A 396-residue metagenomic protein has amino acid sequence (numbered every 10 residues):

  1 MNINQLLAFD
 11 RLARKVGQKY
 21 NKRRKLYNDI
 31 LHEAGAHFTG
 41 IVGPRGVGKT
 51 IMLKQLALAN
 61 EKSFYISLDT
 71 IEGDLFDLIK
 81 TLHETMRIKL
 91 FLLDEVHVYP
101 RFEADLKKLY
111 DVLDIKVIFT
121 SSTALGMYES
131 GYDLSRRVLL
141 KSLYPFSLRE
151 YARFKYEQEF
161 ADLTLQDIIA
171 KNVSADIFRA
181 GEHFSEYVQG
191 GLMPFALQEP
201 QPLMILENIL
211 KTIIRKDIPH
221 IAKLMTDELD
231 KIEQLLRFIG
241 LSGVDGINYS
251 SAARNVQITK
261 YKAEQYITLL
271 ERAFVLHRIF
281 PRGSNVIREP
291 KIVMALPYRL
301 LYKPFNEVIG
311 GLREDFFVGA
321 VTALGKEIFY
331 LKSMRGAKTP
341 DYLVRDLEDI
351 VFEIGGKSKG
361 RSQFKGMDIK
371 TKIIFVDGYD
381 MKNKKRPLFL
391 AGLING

Functional and structural regions predicted by a protein language model:
M1-D29: N-terminal pre-Walker A segment at the start of P-loop NTPase domains
N2-L6, S122, S130-L236, G240: Interdomain motor-coupling "hinge/lid" segment immediately C-terminal to the ATP-binding subdomain of NTP-driven enzymes
I41: Hydrophobic anchor at the beta1->P-loop junction of P-loop NTPases
K49: Conserved lysine of the Walker
M52, L56: Hydrophobic positions on the alpha1 helix immediately C-terminal to the Walker A/P-loop
L197-K338: Accessory nucleic acid-recognition modules appended to NTPase machines
F317, V321, P340-S358: Conserved catalytic cores of phosphodiester-cleaving nucleases, focusing on short active-site segments
A337, G355-G396: Catalytic cores of nucleic-acid endonucleases
